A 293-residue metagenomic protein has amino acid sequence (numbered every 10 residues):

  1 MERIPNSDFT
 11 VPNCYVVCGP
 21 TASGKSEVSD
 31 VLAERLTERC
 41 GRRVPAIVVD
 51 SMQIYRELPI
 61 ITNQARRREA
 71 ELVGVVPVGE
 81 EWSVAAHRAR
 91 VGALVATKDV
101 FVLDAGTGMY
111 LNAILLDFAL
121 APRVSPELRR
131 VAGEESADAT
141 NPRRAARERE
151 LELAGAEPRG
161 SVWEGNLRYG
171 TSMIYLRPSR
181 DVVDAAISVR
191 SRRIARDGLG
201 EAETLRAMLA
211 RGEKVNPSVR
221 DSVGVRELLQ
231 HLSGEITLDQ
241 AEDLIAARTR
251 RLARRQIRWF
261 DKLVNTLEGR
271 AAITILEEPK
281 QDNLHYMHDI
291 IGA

Functional and structural regions predicted by a protein language model:
M1-A293: Phosphate/pyrophosphate-binding catalytic cores of soluble transferases and nucleic-acid-acting enzymes
